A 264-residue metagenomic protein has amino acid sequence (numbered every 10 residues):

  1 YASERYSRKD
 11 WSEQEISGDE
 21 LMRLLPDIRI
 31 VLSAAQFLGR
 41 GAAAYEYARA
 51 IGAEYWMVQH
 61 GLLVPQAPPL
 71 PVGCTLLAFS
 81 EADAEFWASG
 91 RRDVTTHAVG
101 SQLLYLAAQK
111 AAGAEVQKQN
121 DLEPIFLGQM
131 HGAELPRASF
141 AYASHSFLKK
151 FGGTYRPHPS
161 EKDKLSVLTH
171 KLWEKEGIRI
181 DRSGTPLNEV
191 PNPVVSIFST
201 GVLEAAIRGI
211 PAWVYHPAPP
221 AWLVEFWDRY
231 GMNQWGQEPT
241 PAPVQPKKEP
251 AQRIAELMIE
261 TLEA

Functional and structural regions predicted by a protein language model:
Y1-G100: Active-site and donor-binding regions of nucleotide-sugar-utilizing enzymes
E4-S7, A43-A48, A88-G90, Y142-S146 (+2 more regions): Short, aromatic/basic amphipathic alpha-helical patches
F37-R40, M130-R137, S160-K162, G201-V202 (+1 more regions): Short acidic, S/G/P-rich loop/turn micro-motifs used as interaction or catalytic elements
R40, A44, A143, T200-G201 (+1 more regions): Conserved sugar-transfer catalytic core signal across GT-A, GT-B, and GT-C glycosyltransferases
R49-A50, F147-K149, A206: Anion (oxyanion) recognition and catalysis
G73, V94, A98, W173-E174 (+2 more regions): Catalytic binding pocket for nucleotide-activated donors in carbohydrate/polymer assembly enzymes
A98-L172: Conserved catalytic-core segment of nucleotide-activated headgroup transferases in glycan assembly
S160-R208, A212-W213, A218: Donor nucleotide-activated moiety binding/catalytic core segment of transferases that use nucleotide-activated donors
